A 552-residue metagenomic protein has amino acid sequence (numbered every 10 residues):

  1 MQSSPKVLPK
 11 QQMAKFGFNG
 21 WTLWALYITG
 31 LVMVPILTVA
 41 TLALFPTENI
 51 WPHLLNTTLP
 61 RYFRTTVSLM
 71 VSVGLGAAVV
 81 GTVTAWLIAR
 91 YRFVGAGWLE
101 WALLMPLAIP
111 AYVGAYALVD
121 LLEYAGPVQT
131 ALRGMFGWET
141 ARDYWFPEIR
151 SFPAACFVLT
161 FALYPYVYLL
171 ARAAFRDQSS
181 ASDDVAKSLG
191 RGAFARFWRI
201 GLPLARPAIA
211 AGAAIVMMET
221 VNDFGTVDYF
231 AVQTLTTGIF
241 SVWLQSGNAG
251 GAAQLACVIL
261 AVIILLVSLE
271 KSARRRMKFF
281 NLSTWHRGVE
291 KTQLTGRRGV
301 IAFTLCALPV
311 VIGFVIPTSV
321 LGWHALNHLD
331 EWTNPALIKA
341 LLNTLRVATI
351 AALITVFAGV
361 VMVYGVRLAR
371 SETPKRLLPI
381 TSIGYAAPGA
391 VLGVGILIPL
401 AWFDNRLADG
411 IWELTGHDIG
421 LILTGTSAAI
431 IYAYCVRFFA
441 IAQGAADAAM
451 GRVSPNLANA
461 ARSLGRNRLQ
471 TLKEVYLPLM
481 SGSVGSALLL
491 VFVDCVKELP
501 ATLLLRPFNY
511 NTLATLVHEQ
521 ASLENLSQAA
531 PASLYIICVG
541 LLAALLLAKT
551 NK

Functional and structural regions predicted by a protein language model:
M1-G20, W51-H53, G134-E139, G247 (+3 more regions): Membrane-topology segments of multi-pass transport proteins
Q2-V7, L132, S179-S180, A195 (+4 more regions): Feature of multi-pass inner-membrane transport and sensor proteins that recognizes transmembrane helices together
S3, K549-K552: Short, charged juxtamembrane terminal tails flanking transmembrane helices
F16-T47, T57-R176, L204-F224, A252-K271 (+7 more regions): Membrane-water interface segments at the C-terminal ends of transmembrane alpha-helices in multi-pass inner-membrane
E48-Y62, D228-F230, T236-G250, A325-L337 (+1 more regions): Membrane-interface interhelical loops and short amphipathic "cap" helices that link adjacent transmembrane segments
L55, Y91, F175-A205, V232 (+4 more regions): Short helix-to-coil transition segments within interhelical loops that connect adjacent transmembrane helices
S188-F194, W198-N281, H286: Internal metal/ion-chelating core segments
V221-S246, K497-L526: Glycine-rich helix-loop "coupling/hinge" segments at transmembrane-helix boundaries in multipass transporters
